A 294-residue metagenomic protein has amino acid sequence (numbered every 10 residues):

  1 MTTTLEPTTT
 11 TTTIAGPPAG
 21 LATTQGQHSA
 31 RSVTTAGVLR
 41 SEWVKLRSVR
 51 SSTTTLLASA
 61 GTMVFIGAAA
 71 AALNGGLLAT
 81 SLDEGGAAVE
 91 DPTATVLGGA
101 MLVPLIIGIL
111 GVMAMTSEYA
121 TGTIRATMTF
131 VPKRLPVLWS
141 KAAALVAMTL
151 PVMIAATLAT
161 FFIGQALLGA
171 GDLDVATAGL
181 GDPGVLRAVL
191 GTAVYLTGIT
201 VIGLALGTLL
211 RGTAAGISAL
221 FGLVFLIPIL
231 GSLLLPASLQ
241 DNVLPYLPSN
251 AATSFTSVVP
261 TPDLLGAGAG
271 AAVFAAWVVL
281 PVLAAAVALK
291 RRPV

Functional and structural regions predicted by a protein language model:
L5-S32, L56-G111, W139-A205, L226-I229 (+1 more regions): Secretory targeting signals
T35-R47: A short amphipathic helical element positioned immediately N-terminal to and/or at the very start of a transmembrane
V44-S59: Membrane-interface helix starts
R50-T54, T123, P136, A215-G216 (+1 more regions): Residue-level recognition of membrane-helix boundary sites in multi-pass small-molecule transporters
F65, T213-Y246: Transmembrane helix segments
G108-F130, R134-L135, A142: Transmembrane helix boundary and interhelical loop/hinge segments in multi-pass membrane proteins
M113, T157, F161, Q165 (+8 more regions): Transmembrane alpha-helix boundary and packing residues in multipass membrane permease domains and related
A286-V294: Membrane-interface capping segments at transmembrane-helix boundaries
